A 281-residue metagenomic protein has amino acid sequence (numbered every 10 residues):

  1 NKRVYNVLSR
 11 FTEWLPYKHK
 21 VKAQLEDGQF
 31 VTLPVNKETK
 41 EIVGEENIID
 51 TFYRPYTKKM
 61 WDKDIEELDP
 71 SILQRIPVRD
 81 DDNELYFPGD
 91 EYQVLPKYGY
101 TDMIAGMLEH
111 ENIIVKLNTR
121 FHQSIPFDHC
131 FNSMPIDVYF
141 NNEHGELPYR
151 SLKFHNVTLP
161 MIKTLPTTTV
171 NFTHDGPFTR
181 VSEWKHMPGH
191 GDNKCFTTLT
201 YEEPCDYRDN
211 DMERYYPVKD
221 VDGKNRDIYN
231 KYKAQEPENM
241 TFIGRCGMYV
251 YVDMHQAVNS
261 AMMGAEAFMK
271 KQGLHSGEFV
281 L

Functional and structural regions predicted by a protein language model:
N1-H19: Conserved FAD-binding subdomain of flavin-dependent enzymes
L8, T57, F131, V181 (+1 more regions): A residue-level signal for conserved active-site and pocket-lining positions in enzyme catalytic cores
T12, P34, F196: Conserved histidine-centered catalytic loops in small-molecule metabolism enzymes
E13, N112-I114, N239: Conserved beta-strand segments of alpha/beta enzyme cores
K20-H129, S133-N142: Active-site/ligand-binding neighborhood in enzyme catalytic cores
T119-Q235: Mid-domain catalytic core of redox enzymes that form a hydrophobic substrate pocket/lid adjacent to a catalytic redox
E213-L281: C-terminal catalytic lobe of FAD-dependent flavoproteins
